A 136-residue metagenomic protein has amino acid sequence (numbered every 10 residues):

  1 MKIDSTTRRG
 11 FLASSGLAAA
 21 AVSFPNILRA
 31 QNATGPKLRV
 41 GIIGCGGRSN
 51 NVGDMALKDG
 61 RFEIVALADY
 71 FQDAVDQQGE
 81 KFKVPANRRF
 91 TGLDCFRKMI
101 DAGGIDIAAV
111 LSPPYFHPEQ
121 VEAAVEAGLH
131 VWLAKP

Functional and structural regions predicted by a protein language model:
M1-A18: N-terminal secretory signal peptides and thylakoid transit peptides that target proteins across membranes
D4-S5, A68, G92: A structural signal for short, well-ordered beta-strand elements
A13-S14, K58, D101, E126: Phosphate-coordinating loops and pocket residues in cytosolic domains that bind phosphorylated ligands
S14-K83: N-terminal Rossmann-like dinucleotide-binding module
A66, N87-F90: Structural signal for short hydrophobic segments within the conserved structured cores of catalytic domains across
R89-P136: Beta-loop-alpha module in the N-terminal Rossmann-like domain of NAD(P)-dependent dehydrogenases, especially those
